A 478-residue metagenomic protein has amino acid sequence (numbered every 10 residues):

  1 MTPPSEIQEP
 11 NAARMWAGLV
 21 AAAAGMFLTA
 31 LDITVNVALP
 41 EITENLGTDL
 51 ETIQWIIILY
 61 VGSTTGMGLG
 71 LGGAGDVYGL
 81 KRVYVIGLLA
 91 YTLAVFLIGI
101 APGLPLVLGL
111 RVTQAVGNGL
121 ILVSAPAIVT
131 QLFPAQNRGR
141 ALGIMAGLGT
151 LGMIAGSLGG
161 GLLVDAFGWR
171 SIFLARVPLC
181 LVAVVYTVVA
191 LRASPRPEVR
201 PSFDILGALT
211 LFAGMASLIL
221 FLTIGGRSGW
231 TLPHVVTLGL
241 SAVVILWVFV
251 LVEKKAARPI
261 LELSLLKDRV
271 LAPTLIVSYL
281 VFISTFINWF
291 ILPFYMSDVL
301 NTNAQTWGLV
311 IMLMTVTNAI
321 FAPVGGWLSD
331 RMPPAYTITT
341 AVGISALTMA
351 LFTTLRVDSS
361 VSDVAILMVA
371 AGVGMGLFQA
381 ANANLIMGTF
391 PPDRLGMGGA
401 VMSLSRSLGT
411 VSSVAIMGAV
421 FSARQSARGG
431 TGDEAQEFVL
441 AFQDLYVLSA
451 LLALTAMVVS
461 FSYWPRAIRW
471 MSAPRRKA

Functional and structural regions predicted by a protein language model:
M1-R14, Y463-A478: Intrinsic disorder in cytosolic terminal tails and internal cytosolic loops of multi-pass membrane transporters
M1-T29, E44: Cytosolic juxtamembrane N-terminal segment immediately preceding the first transmembrane helix of multi-pass
A17-F27, N36-V37, L50, L181 (+5 more regions): 12-transmembrane solute porter fold
A38-G66, G109, L300, Q305-L309: Extracellular/periplasmic helix-loop-helix junction of adjacent transmembrane segments in MFS-like secondary
I42-T43, A74-G75, G159-F167, L222 (+3 more regions): Interfacial helix-cap and linker-helix signal at transmembrane-aqueous boundaries of multi-pass secondary transporters
I58-G72, L122, P126, M312-G325: Central cavity-lining transmembrane alpha-helices of secondary-active solute carriers, predominantly the Major
G73-L206, P392: Helix-loop-helix hairpins in multi-pass membrane proteins, especially solute transporters
V177-R196, F212-I224, S241-A256, A456-R466: C-terminal membrane-cytosol helix-exit motif in multi-pass small-molecule transporters
